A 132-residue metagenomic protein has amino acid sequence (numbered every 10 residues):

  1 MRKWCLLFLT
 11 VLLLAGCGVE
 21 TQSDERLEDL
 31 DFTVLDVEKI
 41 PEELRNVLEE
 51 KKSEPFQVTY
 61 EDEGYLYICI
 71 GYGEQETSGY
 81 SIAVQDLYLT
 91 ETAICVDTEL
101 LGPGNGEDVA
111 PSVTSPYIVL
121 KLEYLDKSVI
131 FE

Functional and structural regions predicted by a protein language model:
M1-A15: Sec-dependent bacterial lipoprotein signal peptides
W4-C5, C17-E132: Exposed, flexible binding/inhibitory loops of compact, secreted disulfide-stabilized domains
